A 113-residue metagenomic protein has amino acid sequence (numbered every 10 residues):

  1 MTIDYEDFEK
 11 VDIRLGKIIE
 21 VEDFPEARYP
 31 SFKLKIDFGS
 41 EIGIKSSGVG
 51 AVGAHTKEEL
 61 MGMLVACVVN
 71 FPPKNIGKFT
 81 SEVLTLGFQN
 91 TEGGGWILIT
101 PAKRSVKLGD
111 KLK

Functional and structural regions predicted by a protein language model:
M1-K113: Phosphate-backbone binding interfaces of nucleic-acid-interacting proteins
